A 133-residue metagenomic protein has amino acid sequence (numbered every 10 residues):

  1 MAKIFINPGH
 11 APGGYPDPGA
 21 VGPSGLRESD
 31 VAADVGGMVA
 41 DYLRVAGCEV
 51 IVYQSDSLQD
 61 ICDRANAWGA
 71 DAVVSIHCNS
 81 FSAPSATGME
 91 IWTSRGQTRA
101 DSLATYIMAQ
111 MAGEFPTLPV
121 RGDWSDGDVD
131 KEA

Functional and structural regions predicted by a protein language model:
M1-A11: N-terminal-biased segments
A2-I4, S29-A133: Active-site-proximal helix/loop segments of hydrolytic enzymes
F5, Y15-V21, P84: Short glycine- and Lys/Arg-enriched binding-loop motifs that mark or flank ligand-binding interfaces
G9-G13, N79-F81: Short connector loops/turns at beta-strand edges and beta->alpha or beta->beta junctions
A11, V21, D130-E132: A generic signature of intrinsically disordered, low-complexity regions enriched in glycine/proline and charged/polar
P16-D34: Glycine- and acidic-residue-enriched helix-capping/strand-helix junction motifs
